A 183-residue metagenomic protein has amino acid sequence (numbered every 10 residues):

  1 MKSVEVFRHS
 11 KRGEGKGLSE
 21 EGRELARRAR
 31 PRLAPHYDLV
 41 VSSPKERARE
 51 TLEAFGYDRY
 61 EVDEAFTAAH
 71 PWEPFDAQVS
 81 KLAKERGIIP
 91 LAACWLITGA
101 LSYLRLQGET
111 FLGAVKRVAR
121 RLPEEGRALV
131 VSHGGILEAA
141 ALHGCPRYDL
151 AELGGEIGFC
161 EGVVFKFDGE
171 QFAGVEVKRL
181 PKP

Functional and structural regions predicted by a protein language model:
M1-A69, G99-L104, E156-G169: Active-site-proximal alpha-helix that buttresses catalytic centers in soluble enzyme cores
K2-R8, V41, L122-S132, I136: Beta-strand elements within well-structured catalytic alpha/beta cores of enzymes that handle phosphate/sulfate esters
R12-G13, L137-A139: Short, acidic Gly/Pro/Ser/Thr-rich loop/turn segments
E14, F55-A114: Phosphate-handling substructures
E46-E50, G113-K116, G134-E138: A structural signal for well-ordered alpha-helical segments within the folded catalytic domains of diverse enzymes
A68-S80, E124-G126, A139-P183: Acidic, low-complexity terminal tails and accessory targeting/binding regions of phosphate-metabolizing enzymes
F111-E124: A short, acidic, amphipathic alpha-helical segment used as a generic capping/interface helix at domain edges
